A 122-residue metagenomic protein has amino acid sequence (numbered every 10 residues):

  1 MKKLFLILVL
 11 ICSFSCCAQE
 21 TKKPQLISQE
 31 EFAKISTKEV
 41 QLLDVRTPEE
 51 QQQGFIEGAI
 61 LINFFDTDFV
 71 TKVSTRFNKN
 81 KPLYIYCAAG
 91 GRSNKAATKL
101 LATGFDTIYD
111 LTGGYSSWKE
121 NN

Functional and structural regions predicted by a protein language model:
K2-F5, C16-E30, I35-V40, P48-P82 (+1 more regions): Rhodanese-like catalytic fold shared by cysteine-dependent sulfurtransferases and DSP/PTP-type phosphatases
I11-C12: Repetitive helical segments and hydrophobic/amphipathic motifs
Y86: Short, surface-exposed ligand- or partner-binding patches at beta-edge/loop junctions that are enriched in aromatics
